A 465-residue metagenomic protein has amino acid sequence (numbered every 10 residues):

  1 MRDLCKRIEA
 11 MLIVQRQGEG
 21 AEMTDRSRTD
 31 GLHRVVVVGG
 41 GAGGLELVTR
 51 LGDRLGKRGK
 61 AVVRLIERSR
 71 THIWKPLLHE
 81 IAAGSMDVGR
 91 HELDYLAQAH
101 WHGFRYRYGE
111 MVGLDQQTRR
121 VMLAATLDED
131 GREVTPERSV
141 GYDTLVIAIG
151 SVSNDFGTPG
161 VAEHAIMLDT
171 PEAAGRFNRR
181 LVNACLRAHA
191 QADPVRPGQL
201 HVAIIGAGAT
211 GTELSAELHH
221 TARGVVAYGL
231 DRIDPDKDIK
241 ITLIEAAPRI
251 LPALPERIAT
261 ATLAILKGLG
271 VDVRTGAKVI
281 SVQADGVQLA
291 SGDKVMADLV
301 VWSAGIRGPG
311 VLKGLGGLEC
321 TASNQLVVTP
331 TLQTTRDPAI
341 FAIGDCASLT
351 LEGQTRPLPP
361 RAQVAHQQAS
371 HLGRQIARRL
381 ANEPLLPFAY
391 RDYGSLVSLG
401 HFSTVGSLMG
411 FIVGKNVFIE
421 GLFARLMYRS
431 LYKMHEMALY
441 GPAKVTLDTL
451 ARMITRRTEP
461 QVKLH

Functional and structural regions predicted by a protein language model:
L4-E9, I13, T24-G113, A209-L254 (+1 more regions): Beta1-alpha1 glycine-rich phosphate/pyrophosphate-binding loop at the start of Rossmann-like nucleotide-binding domains
L4-R16, M23-L32, Y106-A203, V301: FAD-binding core/adjacent interface of flavoenzyme oxidoreductases
G43, G150-S153, S215, I306-G308 (+1 more regions): Short glycine-rich anion-binding loops that position phosphate/pyrophosphate groups of nucleotides and phosphorylated
K60, H102, Y106-A125, H219-P330 (+2 more regions): A Rossmann-like FAD-binding core segment of flavoenzymes
E163-A192, D285-Q288, K294-Q367: FAD-site-proximal beta/loop scaffold in flavoenzymes
R374-H465: C-terminal, flexible cofactor-proximal segment of oxidoreductases
